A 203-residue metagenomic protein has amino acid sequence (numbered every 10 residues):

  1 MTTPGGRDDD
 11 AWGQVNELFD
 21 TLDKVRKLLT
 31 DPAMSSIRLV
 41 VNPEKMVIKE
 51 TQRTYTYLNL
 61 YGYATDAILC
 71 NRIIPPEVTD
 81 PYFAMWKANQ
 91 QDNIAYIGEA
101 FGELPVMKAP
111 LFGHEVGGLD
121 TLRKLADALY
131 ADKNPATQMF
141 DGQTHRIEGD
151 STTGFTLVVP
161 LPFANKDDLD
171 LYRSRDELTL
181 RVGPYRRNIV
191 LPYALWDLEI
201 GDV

Functional and structural regions predicted by a protein language model:
M1-M34: Switch- and interface-adjacent substructures of P-loop NTPase systems
T3, R7, Y185, W196: Extracellular/lumenal and peripheral-membrane lipid-interaction modules
L22-A164, T179, P184-R186, V190: C-terminal lobe/tail of nucleotide-utilizing enzymes
T152, R173, W196-L198: Short, solvent-exposed coil/turn segments
D167, W196-V203: Beta-rich strand-turn-strand
D167-Y172, E177-R181: Beta-strand-rich binding/interaction modules
